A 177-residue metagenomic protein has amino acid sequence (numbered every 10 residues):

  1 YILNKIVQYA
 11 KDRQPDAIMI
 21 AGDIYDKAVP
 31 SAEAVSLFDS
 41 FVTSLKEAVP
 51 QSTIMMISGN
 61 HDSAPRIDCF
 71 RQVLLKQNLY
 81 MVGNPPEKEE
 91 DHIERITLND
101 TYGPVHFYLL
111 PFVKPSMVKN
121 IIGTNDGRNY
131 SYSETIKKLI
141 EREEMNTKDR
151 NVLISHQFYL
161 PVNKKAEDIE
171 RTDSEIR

Functional and structural regions predicted by a protein language model:
Y1-I20, I24-R177: Extended recognition/assembly regions associated with phosphoester-bond processing machinery
